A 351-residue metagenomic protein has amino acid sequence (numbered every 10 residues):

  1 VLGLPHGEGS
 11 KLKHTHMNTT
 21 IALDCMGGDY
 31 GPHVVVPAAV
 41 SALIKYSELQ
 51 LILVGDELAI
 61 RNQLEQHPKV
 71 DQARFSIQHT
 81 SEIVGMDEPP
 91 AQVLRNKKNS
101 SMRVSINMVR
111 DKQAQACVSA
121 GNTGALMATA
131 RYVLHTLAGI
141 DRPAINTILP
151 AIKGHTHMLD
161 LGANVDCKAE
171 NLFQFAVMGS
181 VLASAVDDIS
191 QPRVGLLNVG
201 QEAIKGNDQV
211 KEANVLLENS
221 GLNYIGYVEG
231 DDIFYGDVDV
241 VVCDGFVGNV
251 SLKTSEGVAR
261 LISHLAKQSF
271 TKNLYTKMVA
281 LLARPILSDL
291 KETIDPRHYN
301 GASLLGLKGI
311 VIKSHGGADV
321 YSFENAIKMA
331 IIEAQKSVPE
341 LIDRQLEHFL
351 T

Functional and structural regions predicted by a protein language model:
V1-H16: N-terminal amphipathic/basic-hydrophobic helices that include classical n-h-c signal peptides and signal-anchor
H16-A59: N-terminal phosphate-binding or glycine-rich loops at protein starts, especially the Walker A/P-loop of NTPases
G31-V35, I60, N99-R110, A116-A130 (+8 more regions): Short glycine/serine/threonine-rich phosphate/pyrophosphate-binding segments that cradle anionic phosphate groups
H33-V34, Q50, V165-G230: Glycine-rich phosphate/diphosphate-binding loop of Rossmann-like nucleotide-binding domains
P68-A114: Phosphate/nucleotide-donor binding subsite
M108-M127, K205, V210-L216, S220-L290: Glycine-rich phosphate-binding loop
R131-A144, I148-M158, V240-V241, G245-T351: Glycine-rich phosphate/nucleotide-binding loop
